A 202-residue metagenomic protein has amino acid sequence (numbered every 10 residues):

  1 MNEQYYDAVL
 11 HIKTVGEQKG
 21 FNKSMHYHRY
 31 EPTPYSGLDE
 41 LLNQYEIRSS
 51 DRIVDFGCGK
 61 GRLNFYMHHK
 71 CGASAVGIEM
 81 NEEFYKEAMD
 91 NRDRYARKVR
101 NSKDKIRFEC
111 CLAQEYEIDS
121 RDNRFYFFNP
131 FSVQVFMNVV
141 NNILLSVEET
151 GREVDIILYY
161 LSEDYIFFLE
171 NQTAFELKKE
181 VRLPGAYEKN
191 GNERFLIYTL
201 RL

Functional and structural regions predicted by a protein language model:
M1-S49: S-adenosyl-L-methionine
S50-G59: Conserved class I S-adenosyl-L-methionine
G61-F65: Glycine-rich SAM-binding Motif I of class I
S74-E79: Conserved SAM-binding motif I beta-strand of class I
E83-F84: Conserved short alpha-helix immediately C-terminal to the canonical SAM/SAH-binding motif I of Rossmann-like
E87-S120: S-adenosyl-L-methionine
D122-V135: A short SAM/SAH-binding and catalytic strip from SAM-dependent methyltransferases
V135-R194: C-terminal substrate-binding/active-site "lid" region of AdoMet-derived donor-dependent transferases
